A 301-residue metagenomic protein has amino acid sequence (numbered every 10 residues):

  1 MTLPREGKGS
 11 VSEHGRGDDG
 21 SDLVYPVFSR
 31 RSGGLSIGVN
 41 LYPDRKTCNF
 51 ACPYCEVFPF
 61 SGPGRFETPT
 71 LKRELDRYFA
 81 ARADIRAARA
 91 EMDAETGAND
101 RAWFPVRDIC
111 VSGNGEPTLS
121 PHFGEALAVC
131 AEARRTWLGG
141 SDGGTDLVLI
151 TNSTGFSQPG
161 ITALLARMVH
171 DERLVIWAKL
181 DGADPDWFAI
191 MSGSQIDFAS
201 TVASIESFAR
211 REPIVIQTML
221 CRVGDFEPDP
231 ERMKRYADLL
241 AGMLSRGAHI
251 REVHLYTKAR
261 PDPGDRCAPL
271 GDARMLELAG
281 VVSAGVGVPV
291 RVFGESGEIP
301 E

Functional and structural regions predicted by a protein language model:
M1-S32, D225-E301: Auxiliary Fe-S-binding modules of radical SAM enzymes
S21-F58, A98-R101, R107-V111: N-terminal pre-triad scaffold of radical SAM enzymes
N40-Y42, F58-F60, S112-N114, N152 (+2 more regions): Short strand-loop junctions, especially beta-strand C-caps/beta-turns that link beta-sheets to coils or alpha-helices
Y54-D171: Conserved Radical SAM active-site core
E67, D197, R274: Short acidic-hydrophobic sequence patches enriched in Asp/Glu that either
L119-A268: Conserved AdoMet/S-adenosylmethionine-binding subsite of the radical SAM
